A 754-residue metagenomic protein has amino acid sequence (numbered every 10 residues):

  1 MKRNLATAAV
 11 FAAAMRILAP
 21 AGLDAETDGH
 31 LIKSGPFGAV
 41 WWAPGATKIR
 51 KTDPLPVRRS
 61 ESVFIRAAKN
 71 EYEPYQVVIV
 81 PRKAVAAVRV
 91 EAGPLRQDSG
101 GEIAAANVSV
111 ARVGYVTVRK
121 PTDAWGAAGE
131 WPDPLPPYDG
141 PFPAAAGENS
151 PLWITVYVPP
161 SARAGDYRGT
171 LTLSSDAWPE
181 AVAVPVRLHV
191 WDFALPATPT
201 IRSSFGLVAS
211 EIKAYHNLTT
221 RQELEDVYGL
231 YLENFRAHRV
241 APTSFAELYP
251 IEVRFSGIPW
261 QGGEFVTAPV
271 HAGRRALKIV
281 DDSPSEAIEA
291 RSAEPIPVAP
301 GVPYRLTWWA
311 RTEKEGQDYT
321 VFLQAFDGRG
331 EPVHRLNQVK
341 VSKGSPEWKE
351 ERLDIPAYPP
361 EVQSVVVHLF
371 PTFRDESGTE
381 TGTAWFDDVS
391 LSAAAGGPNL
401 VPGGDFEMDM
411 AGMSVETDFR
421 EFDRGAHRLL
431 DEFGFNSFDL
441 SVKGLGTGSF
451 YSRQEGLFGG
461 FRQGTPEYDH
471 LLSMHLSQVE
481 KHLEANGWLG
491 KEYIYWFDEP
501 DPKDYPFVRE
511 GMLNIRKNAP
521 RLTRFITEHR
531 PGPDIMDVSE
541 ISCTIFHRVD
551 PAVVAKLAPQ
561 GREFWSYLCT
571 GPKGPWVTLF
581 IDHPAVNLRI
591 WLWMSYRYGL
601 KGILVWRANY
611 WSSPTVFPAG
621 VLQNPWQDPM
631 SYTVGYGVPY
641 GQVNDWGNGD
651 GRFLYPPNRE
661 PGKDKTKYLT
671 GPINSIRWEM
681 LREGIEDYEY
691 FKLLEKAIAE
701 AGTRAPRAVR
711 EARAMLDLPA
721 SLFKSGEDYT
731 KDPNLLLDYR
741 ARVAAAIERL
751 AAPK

Functional and structural regions predicted by a protein language model:
M1-N4: Positively charged n-region of N-terminal signal peptides that target proteins for export
A8-A19: Bacterial N-terminal signal peptides
L23-S150, A162-R163, D176, R187 (+2 more regions): Extracellular and organelle-lumenal recognition/adhesion modules and their flexible linkers in secreted
K69, S150, R163, V227 (+4 more regions): Short, glycine/acidic-rich beta->alpha junctions
R96, W131, P136-Y138, E148 (+9 more regions): Aromatic-lined carbohydrate-binding surfaces of glycoside hydrolases
P242-A246, V401, K601-A608: Acidic/polar loop patches that form or flank catalytic/metal-binding clefts of enzymes that bind anionic ligands
V270, P297-P300, K314, G412-R428 (+3 more regions): Catalytic domains of carbohydrate-active enzymes that cleave complex glycans
E540-V638: Catalytic-core region of carbohydrate-active enzymes that cleave or remodel glycosidic bonds
